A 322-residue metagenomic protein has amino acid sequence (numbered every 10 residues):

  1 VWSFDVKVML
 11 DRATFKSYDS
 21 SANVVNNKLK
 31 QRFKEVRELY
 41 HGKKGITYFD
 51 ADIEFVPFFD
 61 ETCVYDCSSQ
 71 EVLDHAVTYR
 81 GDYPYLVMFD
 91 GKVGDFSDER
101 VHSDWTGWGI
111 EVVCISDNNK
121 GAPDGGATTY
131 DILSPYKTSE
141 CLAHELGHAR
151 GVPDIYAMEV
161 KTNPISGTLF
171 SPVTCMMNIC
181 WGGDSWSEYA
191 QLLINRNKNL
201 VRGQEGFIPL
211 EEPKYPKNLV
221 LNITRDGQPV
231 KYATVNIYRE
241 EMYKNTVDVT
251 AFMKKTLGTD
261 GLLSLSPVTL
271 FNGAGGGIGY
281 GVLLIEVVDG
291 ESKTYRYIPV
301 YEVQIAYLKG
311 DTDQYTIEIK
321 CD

Functional and structural regions predicted by a protein language model:
V1-T138, E241-L308, Q314-D322: Propeptide-to-catalytic entry region of secreted or membrane-anchored zinc metalloproteases
W2, F170-V173, K217, K231 (+1 more regions): Residues that flank catalytic or metal-binding motifs in active/ligand-binding sites
S21, V25-R32, V36, T138-L146 (+1 more regions): Stable alpha-helical elements in mature extracytoplasmic
G125-L192: The catalytic-center signature of Zn2+-dependent metalloproteases
I132-S134, W181-N218, T224-D226, E318-C321: Beta-strand-rich domain onsets/edges
A143, I223-T224, L257: Hydrophobic alpha-helical segments, especially N-terminal targeting/anchoring helices
N218, R225-D248: Short, ordered, surface-exposed loop/turn motifs in non-cytosolic proteins
